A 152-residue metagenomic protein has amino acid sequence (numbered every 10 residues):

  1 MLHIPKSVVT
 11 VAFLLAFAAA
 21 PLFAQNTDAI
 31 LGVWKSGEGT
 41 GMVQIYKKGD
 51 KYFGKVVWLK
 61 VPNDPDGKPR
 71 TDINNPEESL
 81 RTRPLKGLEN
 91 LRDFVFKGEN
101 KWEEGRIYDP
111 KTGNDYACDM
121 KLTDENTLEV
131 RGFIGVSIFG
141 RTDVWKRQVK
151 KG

Functional and structural regions predicted by a protein language model:
M1-A12: Bacterial N-terminal signal peptides that target proteins for export
A20-A24: Sec/Tat signal peptide C-region and signal peptidase I cleavage site
Q25-L31: Cleaved targeting-peptide boundary
L31, G39-A117: Central antiparallel beta-sheet cores of small beta-barrel/beta-sandwich binding domains
K35-S36, S137: Structural recognition of beta-strand segments within beta-rich domains
K48, T123-D124: Structural motif
G98, D124-N126: Residue-level recognition of beta-strand termini and adjacent short loop/turns
T127, I134-G152: Edge beta-strand at a domain terminus
